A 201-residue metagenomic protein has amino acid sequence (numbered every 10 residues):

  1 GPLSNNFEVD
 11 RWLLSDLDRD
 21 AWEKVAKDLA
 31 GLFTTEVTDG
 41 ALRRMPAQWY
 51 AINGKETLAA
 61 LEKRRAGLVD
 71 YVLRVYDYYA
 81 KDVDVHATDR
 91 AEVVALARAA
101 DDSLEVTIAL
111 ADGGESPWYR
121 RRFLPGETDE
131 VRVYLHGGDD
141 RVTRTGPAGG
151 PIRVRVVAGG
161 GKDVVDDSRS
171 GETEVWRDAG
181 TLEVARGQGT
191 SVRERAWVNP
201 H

Functional and structural regions predicted by a protein language model:
G1-R120, P125-R132, G138, T143-H201: C-terminal catalytic region of ATP-dependent kinase domains
